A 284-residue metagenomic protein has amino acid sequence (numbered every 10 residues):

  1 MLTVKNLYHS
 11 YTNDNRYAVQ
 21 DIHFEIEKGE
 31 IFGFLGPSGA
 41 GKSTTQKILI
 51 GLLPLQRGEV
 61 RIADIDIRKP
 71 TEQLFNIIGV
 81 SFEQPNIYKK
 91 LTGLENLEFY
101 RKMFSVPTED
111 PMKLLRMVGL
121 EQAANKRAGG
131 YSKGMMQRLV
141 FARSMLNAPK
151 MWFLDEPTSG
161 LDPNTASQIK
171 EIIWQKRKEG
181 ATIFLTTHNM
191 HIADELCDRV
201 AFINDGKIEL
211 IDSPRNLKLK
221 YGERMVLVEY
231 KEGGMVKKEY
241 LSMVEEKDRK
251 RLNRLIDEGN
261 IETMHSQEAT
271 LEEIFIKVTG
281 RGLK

Functional and structural regions predicted by a protein language model:
M1, S105-P107, D198, D257-I261: Short glycine/proline-enriched coil/turn segments at helix->beta-strand junctions
M1-L7: Conserved N-terminal strand/loop that marks the beginning of ABC ATPase nucleotide-binding domains
H9-L185, M190-D198, F202-N204, L210: ABC transporter nucleotide-binding domains
T44, L52, D198-K238: Ampipathic, surface-exposed secondary-structure segments
F75, G93, I211-P214, G222-E223 (+1 more regions): ATP/adenylate-binding site constellation spanning eukaryotic-like Ser/Thr protein kinases, ABC-transporter
N216-K284: Short, charged/small-residue-rich alpha-helical element at the C-terminal edge of ABC transporter nucleotide-binding
